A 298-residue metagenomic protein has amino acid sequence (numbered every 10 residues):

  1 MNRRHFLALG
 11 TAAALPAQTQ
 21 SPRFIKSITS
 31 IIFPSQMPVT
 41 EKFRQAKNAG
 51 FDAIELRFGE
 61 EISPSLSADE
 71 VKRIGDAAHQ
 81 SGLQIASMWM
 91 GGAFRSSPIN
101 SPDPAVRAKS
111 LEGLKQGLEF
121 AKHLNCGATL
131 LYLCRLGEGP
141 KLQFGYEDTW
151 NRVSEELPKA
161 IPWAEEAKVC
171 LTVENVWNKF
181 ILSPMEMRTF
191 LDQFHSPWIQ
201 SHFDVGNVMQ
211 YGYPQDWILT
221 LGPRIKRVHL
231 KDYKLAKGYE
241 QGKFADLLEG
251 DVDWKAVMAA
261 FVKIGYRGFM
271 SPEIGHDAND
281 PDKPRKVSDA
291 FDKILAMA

Functional and structural regions predicted by a protein language model:
R4-I25, I32, Q36-A49, F180 (+1 more regions): Histidine-acidic metal/acid-base catalytic patches
G10-Q20, T40-R44, A77-Q80, R95-Q200 (+1 more regions): Active-site acidic/histidine proton-transfer and metal-coordination neighborhood in alpha/beta enzyme cores
F24-S30, I54-L56, I85-M90, T129-L131 (+4 more regions): Hydrophobic faces of well-ordered beta-strands that scaffold small-molecule active sites in alpha/beta enzyme cores
F33, F58-P64, G91-R95: Short active-site-proximal "capping" loops at secondary-structure junctions
K42-G59, N125: Catalytic domains of carbohydrate-active enzymes, especially glycoside hydrolases
F43-R44, S67-G82, E112-L124, Y213-P223 (+1 more regions): Short amphipathic alpha-helices and their capping/turn segments at secondary-structure boundaries
L56-G75, L133-G139: Glycine-rich, proline-tolerant flexible connector loops at the mouths of alpha/beta enzymes
